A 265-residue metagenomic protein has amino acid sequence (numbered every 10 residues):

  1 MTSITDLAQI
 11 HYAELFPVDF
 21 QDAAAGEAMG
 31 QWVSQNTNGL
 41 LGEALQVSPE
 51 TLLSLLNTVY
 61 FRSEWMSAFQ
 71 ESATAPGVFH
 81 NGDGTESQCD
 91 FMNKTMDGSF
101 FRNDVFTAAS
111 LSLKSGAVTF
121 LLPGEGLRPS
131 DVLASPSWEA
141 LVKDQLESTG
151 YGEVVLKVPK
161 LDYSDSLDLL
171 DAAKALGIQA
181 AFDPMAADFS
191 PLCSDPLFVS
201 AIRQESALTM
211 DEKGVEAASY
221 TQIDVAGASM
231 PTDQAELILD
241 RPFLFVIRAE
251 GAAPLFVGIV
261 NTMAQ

Functional and structural regions predicted by a protein language model:
M1-G126, D144-M230: Non-catalytic, conformational "gating/processing" segments within enzyme and secreted inhibitor domains
L55, T107-L121, A228-Q265: Extended hydrophobic
Q70, P123, D131-P136, Q222-I223 (+2 more regions): Composition- and surface-driven signal marking solvent-exposed, interaction-prone regions in large proteins
S137-D144: Soluble, non-membrane globular domain cores that form compact, hydrophobic packing and curved binding surfaces
